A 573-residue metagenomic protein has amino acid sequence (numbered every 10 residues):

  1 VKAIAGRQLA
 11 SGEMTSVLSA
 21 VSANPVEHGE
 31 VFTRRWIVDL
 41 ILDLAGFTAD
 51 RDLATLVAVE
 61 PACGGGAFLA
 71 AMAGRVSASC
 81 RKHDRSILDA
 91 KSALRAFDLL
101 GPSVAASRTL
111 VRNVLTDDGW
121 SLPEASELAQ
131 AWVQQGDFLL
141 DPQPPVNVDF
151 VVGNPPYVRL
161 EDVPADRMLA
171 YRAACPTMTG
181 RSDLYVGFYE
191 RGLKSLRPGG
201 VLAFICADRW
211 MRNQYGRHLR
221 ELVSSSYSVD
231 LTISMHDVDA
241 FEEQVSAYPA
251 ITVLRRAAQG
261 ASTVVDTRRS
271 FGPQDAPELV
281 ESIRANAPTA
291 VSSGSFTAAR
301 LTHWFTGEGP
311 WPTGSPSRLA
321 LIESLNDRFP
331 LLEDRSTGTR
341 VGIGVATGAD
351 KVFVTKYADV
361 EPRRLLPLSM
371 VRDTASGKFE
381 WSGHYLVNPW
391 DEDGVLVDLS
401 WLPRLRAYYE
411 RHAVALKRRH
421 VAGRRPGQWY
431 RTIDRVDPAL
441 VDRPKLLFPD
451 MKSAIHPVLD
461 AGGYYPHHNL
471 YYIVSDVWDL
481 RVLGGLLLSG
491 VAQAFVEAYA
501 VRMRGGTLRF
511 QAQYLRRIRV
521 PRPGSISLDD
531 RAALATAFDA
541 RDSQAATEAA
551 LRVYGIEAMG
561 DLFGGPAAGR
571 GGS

Functional and structural regions predicted by a protein language model:
V1-P25: A short N-terminal interaction module
V26-E27, V31-L40, C63-A70, L99-V104 (+1 more regions): Signature of N6-adenine DNA methyltransferases within the class I
E27, T33-P142, C206-R209, L219-R220: Conserved S-adenosyl-L-methionine
L53-A54, D89-L94, L128-A129, V133 (+10 more regions): Short, well-ordered loop/turn elements at secondary-structure boundaries
R75-S79, V111-V114, R167-Y171, L219-L222 (+2 more regions): Glycine-rich, phosphate-binding/catalytic loops in enzymes
H303, P310-T536, S543-A545: Polybasic, glycine- and aromatic-enriched phosphate-binding surface used to engage nucleic acids
S489, I526-S573: Amphipathic alpha-helical coiled-coil/heptad-repeat segments
